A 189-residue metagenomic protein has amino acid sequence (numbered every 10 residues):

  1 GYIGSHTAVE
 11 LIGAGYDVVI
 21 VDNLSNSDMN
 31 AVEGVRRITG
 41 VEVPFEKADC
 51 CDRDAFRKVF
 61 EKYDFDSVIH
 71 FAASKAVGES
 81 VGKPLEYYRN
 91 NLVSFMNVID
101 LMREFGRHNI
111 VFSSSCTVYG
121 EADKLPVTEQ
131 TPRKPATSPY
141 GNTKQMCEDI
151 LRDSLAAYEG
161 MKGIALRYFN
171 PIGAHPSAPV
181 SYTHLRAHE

Functional and structural regions predicted by a protein language model:
G1-S67: N-terminal Rossmann/SDR dinucleotide-binding element
D17, N109, K162: Residues at the starts of beta-strands that form the adenosine-phosphate
C50-N90: NAD(P)H-binding glycine-rich loop region in Rossmannoid oxidoreductase-like domains and their noncatalytic homologs
D52, S67, S94-N97, N109 (+1 more regions): Conserved cofactor-binding/catalytic machinery of classical short-chain dehydrogenase/reductase
V68-F71, I110-S115, L166-Y168: SDR active-site strand-loop-helix element
K75-E79, L101-N109, S154: A short helix-coil junction within the Rossmann-fold of NAD(P)-dependent oxidoreductases
G82-N97, V118-N170, P176-Y182: Catalytic helix-loop patch of NAD(P)-dependent Rossmann-fold dehydrogenases
T183-E189: Conserved small/polar residues in nucleotide/adenosyl-binding loops
